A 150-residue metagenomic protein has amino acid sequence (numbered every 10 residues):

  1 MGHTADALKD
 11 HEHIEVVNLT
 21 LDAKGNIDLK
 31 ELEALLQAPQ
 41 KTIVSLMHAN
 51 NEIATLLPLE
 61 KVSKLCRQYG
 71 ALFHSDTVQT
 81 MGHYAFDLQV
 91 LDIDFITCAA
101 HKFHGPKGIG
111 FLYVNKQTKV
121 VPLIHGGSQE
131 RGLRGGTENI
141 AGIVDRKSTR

Functional and structural regions predicted by a protein language model:
M1-R150: Pyridoxal 5′-phosphate
